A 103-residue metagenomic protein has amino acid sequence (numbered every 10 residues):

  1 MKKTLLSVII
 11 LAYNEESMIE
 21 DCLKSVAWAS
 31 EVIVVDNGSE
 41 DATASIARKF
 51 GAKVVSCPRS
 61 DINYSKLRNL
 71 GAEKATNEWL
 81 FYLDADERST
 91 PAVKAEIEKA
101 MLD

Functional and structural regions predicted by a protein language model:
L5-S7, E31: Cell-envelope/extracellular polymer assembly enzymes that use nucleotide-activated donors
I10-W28: Short, well-formed alpha-helical segments that are part of the catalytic scaffolds of diverse glycosyltransferases
M18-E20, D41-F50, A92-V93: Acidic helix N-cap motif at the loop->helix transition within catalytic regions of sugar-transfer enzymes
S25, D36-S45: A conserved acidic beta->alpha catalytic loop
W28, F50-G51: Short, structured coil segments at secondary-structure junctions
A42, A85-A100: Acidic donor-binding/catalytic loop of UDP-sugar-dependent glycosyltransferases, especially processive GT2
P58-A75: Glycine-rich, basic loop-to-helix element that forms the pyrophosphate-binding segment of sugar-nucleotide handling
L80: Short aromatic/hydrophobic "clamp" motif used to bind/position activated sugar donors
